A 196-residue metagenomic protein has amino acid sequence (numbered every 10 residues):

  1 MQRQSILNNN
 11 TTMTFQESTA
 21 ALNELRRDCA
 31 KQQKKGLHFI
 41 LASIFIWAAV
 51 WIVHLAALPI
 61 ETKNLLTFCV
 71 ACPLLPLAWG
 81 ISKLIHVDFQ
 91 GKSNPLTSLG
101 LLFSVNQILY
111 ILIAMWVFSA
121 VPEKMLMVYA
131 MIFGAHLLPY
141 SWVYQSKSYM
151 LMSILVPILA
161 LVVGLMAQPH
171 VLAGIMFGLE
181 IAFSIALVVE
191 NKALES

Functional and structural regions predicted by a protein language model:
M1-K31: Short, Lys/Arg-rich, polar N-terminal cytosolic tail immediately upstream of the first transmembrane signal-anchor
R27-L41: N-terminal membrane topogenic signal
F39-L99: Selected alpha-helical membrane-embedding segments in polytopic membrane proteins
F45, S98-I108, L155-L165: Small-residue-rich segments of transmembrane alpha-helices in multi-pass membrane proteins, especially helix faces
L58-I60, F118-M125, Y144-S146, V163-L172: Transmembrane helix interruption/hinge and helix-loop junction motifs
A71-W79, V128-Y140, L159, G178-V189: Alpha-helical transmembrane segments and their membrane-interface exit regions
Y110-P157: Membrane-proximal helix-loop-helix units in multi-pass membrane proteins
Y149-S196: Terminal transmembrane helical module of multi-pass membrane proteins
